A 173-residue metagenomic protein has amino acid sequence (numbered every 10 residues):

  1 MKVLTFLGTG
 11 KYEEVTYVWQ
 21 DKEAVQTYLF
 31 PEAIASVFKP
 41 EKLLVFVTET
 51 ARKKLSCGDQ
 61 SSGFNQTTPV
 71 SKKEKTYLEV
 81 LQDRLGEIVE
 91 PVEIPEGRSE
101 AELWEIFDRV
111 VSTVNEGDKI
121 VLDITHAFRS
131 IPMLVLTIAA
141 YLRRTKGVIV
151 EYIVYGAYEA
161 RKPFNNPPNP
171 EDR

Functional and structural regions predicted by a protein language model:
M1-K119, A140-R173: Long, low-complexity, Lys/Arg-enriched
E96-E100, I124-P132: Acidic, metal-coordinating catalytic cores used for nucleic-acid/nucleotide bond scission and strand-transfer chemistry
R129-R143: Short Gly/Thr/Asp-enriched flexible loops that form oxyanion-binding sites at enzyme active sites
